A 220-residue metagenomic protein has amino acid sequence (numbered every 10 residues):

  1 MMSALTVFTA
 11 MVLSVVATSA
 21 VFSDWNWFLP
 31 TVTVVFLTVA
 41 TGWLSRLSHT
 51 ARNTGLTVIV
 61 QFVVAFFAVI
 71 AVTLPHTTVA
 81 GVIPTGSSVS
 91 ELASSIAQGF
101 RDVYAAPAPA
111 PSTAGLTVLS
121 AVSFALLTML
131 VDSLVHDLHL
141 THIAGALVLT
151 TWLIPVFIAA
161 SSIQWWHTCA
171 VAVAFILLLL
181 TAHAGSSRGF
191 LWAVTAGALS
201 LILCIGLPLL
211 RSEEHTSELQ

Functional and structural regions predicted by a protein language model:
M1-Q220: Helix-boundary/low-complexity linker signature
